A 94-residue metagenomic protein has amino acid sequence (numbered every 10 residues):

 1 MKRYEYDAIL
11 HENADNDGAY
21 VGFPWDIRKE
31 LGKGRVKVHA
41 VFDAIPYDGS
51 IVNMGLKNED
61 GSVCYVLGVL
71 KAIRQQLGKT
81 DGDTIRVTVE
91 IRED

Functional and structural regions predicted by a protein language model:
M1-C64, D81-D94: Long, compositionally biased stretches
D26, V69-Q76: Short alpha-helix capping/helix-loop boundary micro-motifs
